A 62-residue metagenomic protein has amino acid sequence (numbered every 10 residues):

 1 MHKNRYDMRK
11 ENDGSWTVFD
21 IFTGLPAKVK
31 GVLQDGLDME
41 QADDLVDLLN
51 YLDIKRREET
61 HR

Functional and structural regions predicted by a protein language model:
M1-D20, L25: Short N-terminal "domain-start" leader segments that mark the transition from disordered tails or signal peptides into
D7, H61-R62: Non-catalytic signal-transmission and effector/linker regions of two-component phosphorelay proteins
W16-T17, I21, K28-D35, R62: Generic ordered-secondary-structure signal
K30-T60: A short, charged, amphipathic alpha-helix used as a generic interaction element across diverse proteins
